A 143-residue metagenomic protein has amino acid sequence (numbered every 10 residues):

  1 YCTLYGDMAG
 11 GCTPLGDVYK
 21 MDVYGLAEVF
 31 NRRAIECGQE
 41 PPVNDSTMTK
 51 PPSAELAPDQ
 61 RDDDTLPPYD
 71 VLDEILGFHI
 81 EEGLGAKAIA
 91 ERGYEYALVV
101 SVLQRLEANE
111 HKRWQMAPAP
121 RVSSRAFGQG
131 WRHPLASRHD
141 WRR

Functional and structural regions predicted by a protein language model:
Y1-R143: ATP/NTP-dependent adenylation/nucleotidyl-transfer catalytic domains that generate, transfer, or process NMP-activated
